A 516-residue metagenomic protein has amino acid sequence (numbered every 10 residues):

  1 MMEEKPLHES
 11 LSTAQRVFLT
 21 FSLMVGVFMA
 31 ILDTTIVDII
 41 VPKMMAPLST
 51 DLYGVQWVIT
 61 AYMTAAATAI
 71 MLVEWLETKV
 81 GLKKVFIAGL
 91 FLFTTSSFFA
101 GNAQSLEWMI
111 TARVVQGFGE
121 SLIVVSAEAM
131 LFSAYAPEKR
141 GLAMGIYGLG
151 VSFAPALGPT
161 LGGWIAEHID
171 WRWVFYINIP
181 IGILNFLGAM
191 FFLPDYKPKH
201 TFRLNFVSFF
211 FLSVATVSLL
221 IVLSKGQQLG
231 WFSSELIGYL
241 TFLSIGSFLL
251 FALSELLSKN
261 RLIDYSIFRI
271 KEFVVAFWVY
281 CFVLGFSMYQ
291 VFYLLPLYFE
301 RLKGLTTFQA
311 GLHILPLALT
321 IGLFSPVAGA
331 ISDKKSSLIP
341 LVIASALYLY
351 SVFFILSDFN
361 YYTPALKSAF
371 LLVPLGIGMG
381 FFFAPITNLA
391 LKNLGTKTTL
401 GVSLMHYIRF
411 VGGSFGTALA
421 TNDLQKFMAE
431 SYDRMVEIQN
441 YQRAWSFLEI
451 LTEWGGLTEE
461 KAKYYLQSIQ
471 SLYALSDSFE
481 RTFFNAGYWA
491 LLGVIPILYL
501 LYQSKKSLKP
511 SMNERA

Functional and structural regions predicted by a protein language model:
M1-L11: Short, Lys/Arg-rich, polar N-terminal cytosolic tail immediately upstream of the first transmembrane signal-anchor
V17-L32, V37-V41, L48, L52-Y53 (+6 more regions): 12-transmembrane solute porter fold
F21, W57, A69, K84-F91 (+12 more regions): Signature of the 12-TM Major Facilitator Superfamily
A30, Y62, A66, F93 (+10 more regions): Structural signature of transmembrane alpha-helices in multi-pass secondary transporters
I70-V207: Helix-loop-helix hairpins in multi-pass membrane proteins, especially solute transporters
L92-N102, I181-G188, G246-L250, L323 (+2 more regions): Transmembrane-helix signature of multi-pass solute transporters
E167-Y280, S287, H313, F483: Hydrophobic transmembrane-helix bundles of small-molecule transporters
I408-Y502, S507-A516: Hydrophobic transmembrane architecture of multi-pass small-molecule transporters
